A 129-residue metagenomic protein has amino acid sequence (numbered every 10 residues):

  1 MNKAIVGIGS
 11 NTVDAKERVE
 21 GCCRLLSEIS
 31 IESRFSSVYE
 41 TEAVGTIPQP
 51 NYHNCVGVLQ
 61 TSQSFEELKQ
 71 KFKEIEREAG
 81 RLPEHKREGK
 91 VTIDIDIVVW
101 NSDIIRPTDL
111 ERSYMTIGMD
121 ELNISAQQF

Functional and structural regions predicted by a protein language model:
M1-S27, S36-E42: N-terminal beta1-alpha1 ligand-phosphate binding loop
G9, Q60-S62: Solvent-exposed residues in well-ordered beta-strands and their adjoining turns, especially edge/terminal strands
V13, S36, V44-Y52, Q63-Q70 (+1 more regions): Flexible, gly/pro- and Lys/Arg-enriched active-site loops
R24, E28, E74-R77: Short, intrinsically disordered, mixed-charge
S30-E32: Early exported N-terminus immediately downstream of N-terminal targeting peptides
